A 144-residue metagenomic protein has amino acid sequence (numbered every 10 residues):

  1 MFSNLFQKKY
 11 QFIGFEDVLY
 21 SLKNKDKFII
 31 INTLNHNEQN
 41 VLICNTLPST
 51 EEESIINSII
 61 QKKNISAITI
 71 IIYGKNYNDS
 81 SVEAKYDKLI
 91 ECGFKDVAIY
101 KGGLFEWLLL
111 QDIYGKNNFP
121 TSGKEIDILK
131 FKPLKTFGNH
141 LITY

Functional and structural regions predicted by a protein language model:
M1-Y20, N24-F28, T33-I72, N76-Y144: Rhodanese-like catalytic fold shared by cysteine-dependent sulfurtransferases and DSP/PTP-type phosphatases
